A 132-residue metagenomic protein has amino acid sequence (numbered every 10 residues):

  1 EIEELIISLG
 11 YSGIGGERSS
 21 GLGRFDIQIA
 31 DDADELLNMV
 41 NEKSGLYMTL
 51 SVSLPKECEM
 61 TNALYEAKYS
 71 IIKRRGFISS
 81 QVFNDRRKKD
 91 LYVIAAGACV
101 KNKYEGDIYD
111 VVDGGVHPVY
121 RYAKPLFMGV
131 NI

Functional and structural regions predicted by a protein language model:
E1-I132: Basic, Gly/Ser/Thr-rich N-terminal segments that form RNA-phosphate-binding interfaces in CRISPR RAMP
